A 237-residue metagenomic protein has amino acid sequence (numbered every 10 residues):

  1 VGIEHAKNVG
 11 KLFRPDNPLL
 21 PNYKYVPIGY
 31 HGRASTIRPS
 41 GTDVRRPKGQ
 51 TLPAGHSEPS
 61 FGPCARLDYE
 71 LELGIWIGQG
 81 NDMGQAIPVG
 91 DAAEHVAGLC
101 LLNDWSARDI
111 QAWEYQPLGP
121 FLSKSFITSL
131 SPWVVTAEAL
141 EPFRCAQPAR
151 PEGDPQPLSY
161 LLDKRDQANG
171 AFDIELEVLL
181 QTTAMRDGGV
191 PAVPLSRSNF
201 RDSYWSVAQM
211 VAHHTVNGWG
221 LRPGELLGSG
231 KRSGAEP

Functional and structural regions predicted by a protein language model:
V1-S196, Y204-A208: Active-site microenvironments in enzyme catalytic cores
S196-L227, R232-G234: Hydrophobic alpha-helical bundle architecture
